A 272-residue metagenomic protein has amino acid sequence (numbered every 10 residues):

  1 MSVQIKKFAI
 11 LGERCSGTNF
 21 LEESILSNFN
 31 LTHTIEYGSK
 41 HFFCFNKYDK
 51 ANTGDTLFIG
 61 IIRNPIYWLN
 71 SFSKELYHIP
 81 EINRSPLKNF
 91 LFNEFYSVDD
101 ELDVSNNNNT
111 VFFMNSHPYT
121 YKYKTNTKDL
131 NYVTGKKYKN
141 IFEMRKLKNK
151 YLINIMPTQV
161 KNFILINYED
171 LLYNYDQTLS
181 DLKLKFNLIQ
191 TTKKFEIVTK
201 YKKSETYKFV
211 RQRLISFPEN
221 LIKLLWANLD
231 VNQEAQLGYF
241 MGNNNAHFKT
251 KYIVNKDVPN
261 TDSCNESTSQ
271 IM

Functional and structural regions predicted by a protein language model:
M1-K7, N131, K136-K139, K150-Q159 (+1 more regions): PAPS-dependent sulfotransferases, especially Golgi type II membrane carbohydrate sulfotransferases
M1-T56, S71-S85, F90, S204 (+1 more regions): PAPS-dependent sulfotransferase catalytic core
E13, R63-N64: Glycine-rich His-Gly loop
S24, W68, T178-L182: Alpha-helical scaffold elements adjacent to nucleotide-binding pockets in ATP/GTP-utilizing enzyme cores
L57-I61, I164-I166: Hydrophobic/aromatic beta-strand patches that form the interior of the parallel beta-sheet core in alpha/beta enzyme
N64-Y67, L171: Conserved nucleotide-binding/hydrolysis micro-motifs of P-loop NTPases
L69-S71, N174: Active-site-adjacent loop/helix micro-motif of nuclease/hydrolase catalytic cores
I82-I189, L221-I222, L229-Q233: PAPS-dependent sulfotransferase catalytic domain
